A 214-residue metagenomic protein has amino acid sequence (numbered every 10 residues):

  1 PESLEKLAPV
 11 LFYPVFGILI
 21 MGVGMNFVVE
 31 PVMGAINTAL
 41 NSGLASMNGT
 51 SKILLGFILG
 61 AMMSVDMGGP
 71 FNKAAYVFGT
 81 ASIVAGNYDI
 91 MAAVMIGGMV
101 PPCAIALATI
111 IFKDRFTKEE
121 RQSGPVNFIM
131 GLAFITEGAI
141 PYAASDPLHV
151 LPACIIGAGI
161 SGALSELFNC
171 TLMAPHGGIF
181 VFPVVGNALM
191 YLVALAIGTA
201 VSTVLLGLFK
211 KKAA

Functional and structural regions predicted by a protein language model:
P1-A213: Pore-lining transmembrane helices
